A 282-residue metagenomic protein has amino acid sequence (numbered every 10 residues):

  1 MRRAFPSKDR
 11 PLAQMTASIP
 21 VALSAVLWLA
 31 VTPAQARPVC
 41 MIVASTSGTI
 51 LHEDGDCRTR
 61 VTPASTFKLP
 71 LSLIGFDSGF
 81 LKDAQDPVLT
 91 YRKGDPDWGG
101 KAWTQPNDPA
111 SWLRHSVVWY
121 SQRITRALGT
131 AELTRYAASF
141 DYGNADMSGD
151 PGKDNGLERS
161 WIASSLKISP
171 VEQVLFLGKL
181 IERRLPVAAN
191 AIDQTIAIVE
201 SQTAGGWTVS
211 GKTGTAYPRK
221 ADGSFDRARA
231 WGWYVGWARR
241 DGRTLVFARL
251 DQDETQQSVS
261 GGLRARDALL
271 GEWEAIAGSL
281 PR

Functional and structural regions predicted by a protein language model:
M1-T16: N-terminal secretory signal peptides that target proteins for export/translocation
T16-A30: Bacterial N-terminal signal peptides
T32-G55, G236-W237, R249: A short, well-structured edge-of-sheet supersecondary motif
H52-R58, Q105-P106, R114-S121, G152-W161 (+2 more regions): Flexible glycine/proline-enriched surface loops and loop-helix/loop-strand junctions
C57-R60, R126-G129, I181-R282: Structured C-terminal helix/loop/strand segments within mature extracytoplasmic catalytic/sensor domains
V61-D86, W112, Q173, F247: Active-site SXXK
D77-G94, V187-I192: Short, well-structured active-site flanking segments
G100-Q105, P109, T125-E182: Mid-domain, small-residue-enriched loop/turn segments at the edges of structured enzyme/sensor domains
